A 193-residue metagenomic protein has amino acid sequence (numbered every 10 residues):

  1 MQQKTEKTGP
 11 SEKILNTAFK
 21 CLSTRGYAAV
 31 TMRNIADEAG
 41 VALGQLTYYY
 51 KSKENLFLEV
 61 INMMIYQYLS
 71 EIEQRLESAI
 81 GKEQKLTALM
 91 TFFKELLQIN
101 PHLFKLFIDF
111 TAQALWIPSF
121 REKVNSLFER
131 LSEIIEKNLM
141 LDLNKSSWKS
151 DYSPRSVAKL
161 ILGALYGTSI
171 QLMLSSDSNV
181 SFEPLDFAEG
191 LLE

Functional and structural regions predicted by a protein language model:
M1-T8: N-terminal intrinsically disordered/low-complexity leader segments
Q3, R121-N125, L143-L192: Hydrophobic/aromatic-rich alpha-helical bundle segments in the mid-to-C-terminal region
K13, T17-N55, E59: Helix-turn-helix
T17-T24, E71-R75, L106, F110 (+1 more regions): Solvent-exposed, amphipathic alpha-helical segments
E59, E73-L103, P154-I161: Hydrophobic alpha-helical connector segments
N62-Y68: Short, basic, alpha-helical segments at the C-terminal edge of helix-turn-helix-like DNA-binding modules
Q74, I99-K105, P118-N144, S156-K159: Amphipathic alpha-helical packing segments from all-alpha helical-bundle domains
